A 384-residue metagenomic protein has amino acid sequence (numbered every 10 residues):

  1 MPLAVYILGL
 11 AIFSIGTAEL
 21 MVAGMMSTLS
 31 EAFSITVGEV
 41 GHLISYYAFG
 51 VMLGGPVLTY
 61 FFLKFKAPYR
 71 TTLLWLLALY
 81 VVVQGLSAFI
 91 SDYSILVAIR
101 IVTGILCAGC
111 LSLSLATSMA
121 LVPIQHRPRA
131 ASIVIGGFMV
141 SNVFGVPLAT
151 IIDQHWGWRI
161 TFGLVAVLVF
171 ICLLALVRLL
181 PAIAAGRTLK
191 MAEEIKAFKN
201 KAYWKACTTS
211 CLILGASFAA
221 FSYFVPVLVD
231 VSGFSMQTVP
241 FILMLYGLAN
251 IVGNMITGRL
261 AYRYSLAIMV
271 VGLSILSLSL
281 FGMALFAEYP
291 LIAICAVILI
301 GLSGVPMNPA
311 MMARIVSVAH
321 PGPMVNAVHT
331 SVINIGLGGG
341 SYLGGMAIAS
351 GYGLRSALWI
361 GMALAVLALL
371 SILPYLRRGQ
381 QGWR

Functional and structural regions predicted by a protein language model:
S34, K66, A88-I95, L106 (+2 more regions): Helix-breaking motifs and short loop linkers at transmembrane-helix boundaries and internal kinks in secondary membrane
L53-Y93: Conserved MFS/SLC helix-loop-helix module at the cytosolic interface between two early adjacent transmembrane helices
G54-P68, G253-S265, I348: Helix-to-loop junctions at the C-terminal end of transmembrane segments in multipass secondary transporters
V83-L86, S94-T103, L291-L299: Paired small-residue
I99-G137: Cytoplasmic helix-loop-helix junction between adjacent transmembrane helices in 12-TM secondary transporters
G109-V122, V305-A319: Intracellular juxtamembrane helix-capping segments at the cytosolic ends of symmetry-related transmembrane helices
A166-G186, S371-L376: C-terminal membrane-cytosol helix-exit motif in multi-pass small-molecule transporters
L266-M311: C-terminal transmembrane helical hairpin of 12-TM major facilitator-type secondary transporters
